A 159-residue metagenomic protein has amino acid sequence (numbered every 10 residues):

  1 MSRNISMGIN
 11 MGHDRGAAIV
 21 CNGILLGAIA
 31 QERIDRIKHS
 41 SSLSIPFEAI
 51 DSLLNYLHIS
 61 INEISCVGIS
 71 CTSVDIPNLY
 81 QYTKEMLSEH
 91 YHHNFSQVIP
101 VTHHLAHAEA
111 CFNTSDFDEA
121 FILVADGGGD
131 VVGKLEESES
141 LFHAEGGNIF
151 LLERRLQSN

Functional and structural regions predicted by a protein language model:
M1-N159: Short acidic/glycine-rich loops and adjacent helix/strand connectors that line catalytic pockets where negatively
